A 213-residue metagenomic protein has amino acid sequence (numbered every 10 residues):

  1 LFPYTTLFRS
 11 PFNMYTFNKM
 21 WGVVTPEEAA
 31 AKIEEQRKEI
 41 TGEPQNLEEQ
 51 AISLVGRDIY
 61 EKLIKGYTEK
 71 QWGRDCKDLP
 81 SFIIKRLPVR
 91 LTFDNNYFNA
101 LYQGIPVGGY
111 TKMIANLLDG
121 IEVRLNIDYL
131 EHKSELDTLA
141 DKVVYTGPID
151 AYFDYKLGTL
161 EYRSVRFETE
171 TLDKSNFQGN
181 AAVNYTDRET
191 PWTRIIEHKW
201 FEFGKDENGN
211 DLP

Functional and structural regions predicted by a protein language model:
F2-L7: Short, small-residue-biased leader/transition segments that mark boundaries at the very start of proteins
R9-P11, I195: Beta-hairpin (beta-strand-turn-beta-strand) motif
P11-K142, T146-F153: Active-site/ligand-binding neighborhood in enzyme catalytic cores
I127-P213: Mid-domain catalytic core of redox enzymes that form a hydrophobic substrate pocket/lid adjacent to a catalytic redox
